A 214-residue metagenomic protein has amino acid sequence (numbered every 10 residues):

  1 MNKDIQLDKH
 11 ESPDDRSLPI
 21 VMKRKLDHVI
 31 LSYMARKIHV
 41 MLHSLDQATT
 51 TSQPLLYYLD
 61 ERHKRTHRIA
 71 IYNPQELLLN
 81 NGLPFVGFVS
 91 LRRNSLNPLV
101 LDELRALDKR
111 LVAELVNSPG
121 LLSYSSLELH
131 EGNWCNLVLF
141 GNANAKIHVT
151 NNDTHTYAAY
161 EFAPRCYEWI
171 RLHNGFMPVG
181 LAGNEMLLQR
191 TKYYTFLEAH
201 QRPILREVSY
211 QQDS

Functional and structural regions predicted by a protein language model:
M1-L129, N174-S214: Short S/T/G/P-rich N-terminal loop/turn motif that feeds into the first structured element of a domain
V86-S90, Y124-N152: Short, well-ordered beta-strand segments in beta-rich or mixed alpha/beta enzyme and ligand-binding folds
R105-L107, V138-G141, A163, Q189: General N-terminal targeting signals
G141-L172: Active-site/pore-lining binding-face segments in mid-to-C-terminal subdomains
